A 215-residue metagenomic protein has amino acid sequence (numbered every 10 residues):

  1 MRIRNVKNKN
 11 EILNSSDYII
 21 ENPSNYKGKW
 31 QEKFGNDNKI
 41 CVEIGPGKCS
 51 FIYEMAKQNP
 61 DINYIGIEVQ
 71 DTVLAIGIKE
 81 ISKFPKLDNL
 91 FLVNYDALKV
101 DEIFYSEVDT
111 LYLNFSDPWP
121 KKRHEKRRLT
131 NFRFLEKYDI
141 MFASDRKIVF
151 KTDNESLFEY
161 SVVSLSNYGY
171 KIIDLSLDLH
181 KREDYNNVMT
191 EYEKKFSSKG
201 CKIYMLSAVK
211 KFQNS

Functional and structural regions predicted by a protein language model:
M1-I40, S50-K57: S-adenosyl-L-methionine
G45-C49: Class I SAM-dependent methyltransferase "Motif I" SAM/SAH-binding loop
Q70: Conserved SAM/SAH-binding beta-strand->alpha-helix loop
L74-I76, F158: Short alpha-helix immediately C-terminal to the canonical SAM-binding loop
I78-Y105: S-adenosyl-L-methionine
T130-S144: A short glycine-rich, Lys/Arg-flanked "PGG" loop and its adjoining helix->strand segment in the class I
D145-T152: Conserved beta-strand signature within the Rossmann-like core of class I S-adenosyl-L-methionine
V163, Y170-S215: Class I S-adenosyl-L-methionine
